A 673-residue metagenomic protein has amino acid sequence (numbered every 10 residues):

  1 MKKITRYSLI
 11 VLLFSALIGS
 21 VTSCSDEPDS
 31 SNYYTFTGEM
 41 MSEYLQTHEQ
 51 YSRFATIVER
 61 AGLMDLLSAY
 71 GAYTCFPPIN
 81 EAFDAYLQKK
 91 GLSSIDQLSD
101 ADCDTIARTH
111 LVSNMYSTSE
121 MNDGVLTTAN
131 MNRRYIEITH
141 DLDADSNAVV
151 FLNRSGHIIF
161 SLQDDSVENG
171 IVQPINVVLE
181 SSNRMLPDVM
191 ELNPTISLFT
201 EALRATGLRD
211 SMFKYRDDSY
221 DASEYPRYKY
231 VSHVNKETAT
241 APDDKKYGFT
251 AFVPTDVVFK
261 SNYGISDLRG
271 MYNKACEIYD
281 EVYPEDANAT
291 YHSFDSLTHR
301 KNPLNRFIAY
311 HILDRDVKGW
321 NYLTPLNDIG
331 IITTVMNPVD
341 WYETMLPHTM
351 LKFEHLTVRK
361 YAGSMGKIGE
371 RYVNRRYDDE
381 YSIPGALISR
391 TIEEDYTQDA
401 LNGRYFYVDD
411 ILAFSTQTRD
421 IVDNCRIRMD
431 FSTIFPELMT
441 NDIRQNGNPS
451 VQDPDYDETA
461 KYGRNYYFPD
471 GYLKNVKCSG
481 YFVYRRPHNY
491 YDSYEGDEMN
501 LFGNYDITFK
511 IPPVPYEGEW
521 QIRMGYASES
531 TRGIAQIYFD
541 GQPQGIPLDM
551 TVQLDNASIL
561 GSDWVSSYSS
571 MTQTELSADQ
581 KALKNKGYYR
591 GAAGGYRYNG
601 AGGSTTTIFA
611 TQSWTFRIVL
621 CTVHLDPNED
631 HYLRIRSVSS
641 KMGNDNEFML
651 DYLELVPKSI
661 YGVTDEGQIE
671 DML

Functional and structural regions predicted by a protein language model:
M1-S23: Sec-dependent bacterial lipoprotein signal peptides
R6-Y7, V21-L673: Mature, structured domains of secreted/extracytosolic soluble proteins
